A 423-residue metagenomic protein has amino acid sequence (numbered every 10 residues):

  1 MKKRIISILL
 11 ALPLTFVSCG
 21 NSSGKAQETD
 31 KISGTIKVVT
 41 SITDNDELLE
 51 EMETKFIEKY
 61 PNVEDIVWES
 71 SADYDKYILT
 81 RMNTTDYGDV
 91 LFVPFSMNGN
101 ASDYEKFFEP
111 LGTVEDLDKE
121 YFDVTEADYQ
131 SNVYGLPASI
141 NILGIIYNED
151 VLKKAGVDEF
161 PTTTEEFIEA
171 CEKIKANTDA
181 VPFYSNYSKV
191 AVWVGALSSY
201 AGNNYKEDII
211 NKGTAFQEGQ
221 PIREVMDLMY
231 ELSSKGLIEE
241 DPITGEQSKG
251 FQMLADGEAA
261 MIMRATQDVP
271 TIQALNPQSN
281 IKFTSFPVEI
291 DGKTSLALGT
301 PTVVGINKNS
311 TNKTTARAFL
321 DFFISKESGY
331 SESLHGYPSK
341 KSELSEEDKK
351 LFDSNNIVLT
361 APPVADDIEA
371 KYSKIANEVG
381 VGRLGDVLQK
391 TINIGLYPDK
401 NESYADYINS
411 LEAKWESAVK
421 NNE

Functional and structural regions predicted by a protein language model:
K55-Y121, Y134, K153-A155, E159-T162 (+2 more regions): Extracytoplasmic "Venus flytrap"/periplasmic binding protein-like
E58-N62, V67, A155, K235 (+1 more regions): Extracytoplasmic/periplasmic substrate-recognition and gating elements
P94-G144, I168, T178, P221 (+1 more regions): Hinge/lid segment of periplasmic solute-binding proteins
K106-F108, Q267-T271, T302-G380, S403: Mature extracytoplasmic/periplasmic domains
P110-Y121, N203-E224, A274-N276, V288-L296 (+1 more regions): Short, solvent-exposed loop/beta-turn-alpha elements that line the ligand-binding surface or hinge of extracytoplasmic
Q130, Y134, L143, I168-A215 (+2 more regions): Extracytoplasmic/periplasmic solute-binding protein
K153, D367-E423: Conserved C-terminal helix/tail region of periplasmic/extracytoplasmic solute-binding proteins
C171, K212-I243: Glycine-centered hinge/linker elements that transmit conformational signals in sensory and ligand-binding systems
